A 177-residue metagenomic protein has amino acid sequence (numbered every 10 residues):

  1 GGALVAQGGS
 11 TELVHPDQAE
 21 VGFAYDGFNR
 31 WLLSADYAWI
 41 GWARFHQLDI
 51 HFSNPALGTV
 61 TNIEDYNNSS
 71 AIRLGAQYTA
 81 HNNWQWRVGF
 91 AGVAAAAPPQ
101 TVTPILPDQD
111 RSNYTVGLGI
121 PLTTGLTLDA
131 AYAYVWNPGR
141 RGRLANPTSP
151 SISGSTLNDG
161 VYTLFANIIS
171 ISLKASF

Functional and structural regions predicted by a protein language model:
G1-F177: Outer-membrane beta-barrel porins/channels
